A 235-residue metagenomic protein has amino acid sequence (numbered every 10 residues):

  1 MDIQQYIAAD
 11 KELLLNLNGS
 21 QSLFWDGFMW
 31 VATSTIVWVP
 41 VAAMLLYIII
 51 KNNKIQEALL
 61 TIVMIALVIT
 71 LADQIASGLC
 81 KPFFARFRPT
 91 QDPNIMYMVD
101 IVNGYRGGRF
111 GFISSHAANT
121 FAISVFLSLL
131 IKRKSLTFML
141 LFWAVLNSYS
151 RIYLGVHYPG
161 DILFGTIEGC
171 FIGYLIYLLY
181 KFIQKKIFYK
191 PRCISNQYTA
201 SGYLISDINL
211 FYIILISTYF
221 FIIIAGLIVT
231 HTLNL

Functional and structural regions predicted by a protein language model:
M1-D2, V63-F83, S217-L227: N-terminal signal-anchor transmembrane alpha helix
M1-V41, A76-R106, T230-N234: N-terminal transmembrane-helix/juxtamembrane module of multi-pass inner/ER membrane proteins
G19-G27, I50-I62, Y153-Y158, Y203: Membrane-helix interfacial "entry" motifs
T33-I49, V63, H116-N119, M139: Hydrophobic alpha-helical transmembrane segments
T35-I36, K54-I55, I131-S135: Transmembrane helix interruption/hinge and helix-loop junction motifs
L45, L71-C80, I172-Q184: Alpha-helical membrane-inserting segments
Y47-I75, T137-F138: Interfacial segments of alpha-helical transmembrane regions
D100-N234: Membrane-embedded catalytic cores of phosphoryl/pyrophosphoryl-handling enzymes
